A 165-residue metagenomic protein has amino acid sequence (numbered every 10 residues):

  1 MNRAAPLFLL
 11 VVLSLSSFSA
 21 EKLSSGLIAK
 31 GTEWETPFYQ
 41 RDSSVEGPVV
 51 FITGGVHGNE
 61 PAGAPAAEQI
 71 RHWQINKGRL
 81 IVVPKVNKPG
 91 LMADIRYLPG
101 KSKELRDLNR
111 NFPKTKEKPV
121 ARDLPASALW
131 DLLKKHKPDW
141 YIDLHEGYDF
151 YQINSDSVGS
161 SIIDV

Functional and structural regions predicted by a protein language model:
M1-A4: Positively charged n-region of N-terminal signal peptides that target proteins for export
P6-S16: Bacterial N-terminal signal peptides
A20-E33: N-terminal cap/lid segment of alpha/beta-hydrolase-fold proteins
L27, V56-E60: Short, N-terminal intrinsically disordered low-complexity segments that are rich in Pro/Gly and polar/charged residues
T32-E35, D123: Short gly/ser/thr-rich secondary-structure transition/capping motifs
P37-E46: Short beta-strand-to-loop junctions in surface cap/lid or active-site-entrance loops
G47-V49, P61-A67, R71-V165: Active-site/substrate-binding loop(s) of hydrolase catalytic cores
P48-V56: Short beta-strand element of the alpha/beta-hydrolase
